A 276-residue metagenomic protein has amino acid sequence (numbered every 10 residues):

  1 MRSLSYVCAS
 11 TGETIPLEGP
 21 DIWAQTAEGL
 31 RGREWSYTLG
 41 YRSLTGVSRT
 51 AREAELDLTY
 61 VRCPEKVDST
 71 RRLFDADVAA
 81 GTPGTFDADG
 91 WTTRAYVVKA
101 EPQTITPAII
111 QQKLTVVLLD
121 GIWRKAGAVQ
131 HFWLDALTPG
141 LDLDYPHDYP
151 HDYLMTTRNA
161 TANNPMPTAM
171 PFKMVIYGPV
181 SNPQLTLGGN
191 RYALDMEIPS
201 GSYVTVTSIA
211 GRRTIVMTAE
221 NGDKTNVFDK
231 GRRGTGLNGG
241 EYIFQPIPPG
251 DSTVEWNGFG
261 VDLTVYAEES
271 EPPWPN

Functional and structural regions predicted by a protein language model:
M1-A51, T92-P102: Solvent-exposed edge beta-strands and adjacent loop segments that serve as assembly or binding interfaces
V7, T59-E101, T253: Short, acidic/charged, Gly/Pro-enriched secondary-structure junctions
S10, A88, L187-G189: Structural motif
W23-A24, P83-A128: Short beta-strand and beta-hairpin "edge-sheet" elements
R33-E65, A108-I122, S252: Oligomerization/assembly interface segments of phage tail-like spikes and tubes
S48-R52, V78-A80, T106-I110, M166-T168 (+2 more regions): Solvent-exposed loop and beta-edge segments used for protein-protein assembly and interaction
R71, D75-D77, A126-G140: Charged, amphipathic alpha-helical segments and their flanking helix caps
H131-N276: Intrinsically disordered, low-complexity segments enriched in serine, threonine, and glycine
